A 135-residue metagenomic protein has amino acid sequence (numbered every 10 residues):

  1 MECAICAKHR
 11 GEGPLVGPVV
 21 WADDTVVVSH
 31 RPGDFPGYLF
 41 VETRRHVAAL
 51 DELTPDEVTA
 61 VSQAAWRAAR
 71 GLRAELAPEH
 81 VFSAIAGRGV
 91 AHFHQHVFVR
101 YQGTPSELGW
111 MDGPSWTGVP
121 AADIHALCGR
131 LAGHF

Functional and structural regions predicted by a protein language model:
M1-F135: HIT superfamily nucleotide-processing domains
